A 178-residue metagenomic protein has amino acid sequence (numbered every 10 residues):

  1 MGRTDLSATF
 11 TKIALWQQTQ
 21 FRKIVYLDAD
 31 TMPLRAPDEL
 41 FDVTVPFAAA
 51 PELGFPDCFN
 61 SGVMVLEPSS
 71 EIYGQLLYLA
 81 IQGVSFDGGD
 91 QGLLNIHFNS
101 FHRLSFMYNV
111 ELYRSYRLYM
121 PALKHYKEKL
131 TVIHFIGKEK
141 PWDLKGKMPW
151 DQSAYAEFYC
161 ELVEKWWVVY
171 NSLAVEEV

Functional and structural regions predicted by a protein language model:
M1-D5, V25-L27, Q82-G83: Short, flexible loop segments at the rims of nucleotide/cofactor-binding pockets, characterized by
M1-R3, T11-I13, A48-E52, Q91 (+1 more regions): Eukaryotic intrinsically disordered and solvent-exposed regulatory patches
T4-L6, L53-F55, S85, A122-K124: Short Gly/Pro-enriched turn/cap motifs at secondary-structure boundaries
A8-Y73: GT-A fold catalytic core of metal-dependent nucleotide-sugar glycosyltransferases, centered on the diacidic
Q17, F41-D42, L77, N95 (+1 more regions): Alpha-helix boundary recognition
I72, L79-V178: A glycosyltransferase accessory/donor-loop signature
